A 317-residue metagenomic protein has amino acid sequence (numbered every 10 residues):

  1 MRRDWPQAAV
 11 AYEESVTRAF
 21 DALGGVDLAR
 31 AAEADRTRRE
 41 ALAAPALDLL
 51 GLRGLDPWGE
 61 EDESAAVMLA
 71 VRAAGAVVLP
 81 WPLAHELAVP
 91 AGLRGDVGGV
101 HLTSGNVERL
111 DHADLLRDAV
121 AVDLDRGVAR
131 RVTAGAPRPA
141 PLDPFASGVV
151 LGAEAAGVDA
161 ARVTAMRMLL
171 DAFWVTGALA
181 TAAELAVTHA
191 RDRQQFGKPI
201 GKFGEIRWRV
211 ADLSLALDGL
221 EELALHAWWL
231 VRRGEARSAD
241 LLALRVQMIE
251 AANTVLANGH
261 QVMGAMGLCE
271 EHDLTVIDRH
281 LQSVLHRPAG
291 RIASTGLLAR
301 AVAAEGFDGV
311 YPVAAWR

Functional and structural regions predicted by a protein language model:
M1-R2, M266-R317: Glycine-rich phosphate/cofactor-binding loops in nucleotide/flavin-utilizing enzymes
M1-V77, V302-R317: Amphipathic, small/basic residue-rich leader segments at the start of a protein or domain
R2-R3, L28-T37, E184-S214, L225-D240 (+1 more regions): Glycine-rich cofactor-pocket loops
A9, A172, F203, V210-L213 (+3 more regions): Hydrophobic packing residues in well-ordered alpha-helices of helical domains and bundles
Y12, V16-A22, R126-G127, F145-V158 (+5 more regions): Long, well-ordered alpha-helical segments
A76-E184, T188, D308-R317: FAD-binding core of flavoproteins
T176-A183, V210-L213, L217-L220, A224 (+2 more regions): Alpha-helical transition-metal enzyme core signature, strongest for iron centers
A236-G267: Charged, glycine-rich active-site and insertion segments that engage polyanionic ligands
